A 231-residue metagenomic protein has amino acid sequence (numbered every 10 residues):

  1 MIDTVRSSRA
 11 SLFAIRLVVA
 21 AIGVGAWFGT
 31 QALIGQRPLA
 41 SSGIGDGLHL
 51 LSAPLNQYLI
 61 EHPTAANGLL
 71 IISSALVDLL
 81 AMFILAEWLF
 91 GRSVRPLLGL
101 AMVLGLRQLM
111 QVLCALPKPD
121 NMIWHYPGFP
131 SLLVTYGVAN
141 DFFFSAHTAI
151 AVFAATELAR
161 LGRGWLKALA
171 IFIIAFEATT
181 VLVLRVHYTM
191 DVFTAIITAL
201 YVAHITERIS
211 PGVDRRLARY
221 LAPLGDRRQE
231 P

Functional and structural regions predicted by a protein language model:
I2-L79, E230: N-terminal transmembrane-helix/juxtamembrane module of multi-pass inner/ER membrane proteins
A14-A21, L97, K167-F172, T189 (+1 more regions): Hydrophobic alpha-helical transmembrane segments
V18-A26, L98, M102, L106 (+3 more regions): Hydrophobic faces of alpha-helical transmembrane segments in multi-pass integral membrane proteins
A21, I72-L80, S145-F153, F193-I197: Membrane-embedded alpha-helical segments of multi-pass membrane proteins, especially the transmembrane helices
V24-G29, L104-V112, F172-R185: Aromatic-anchored segments of alpha-helical transmembrane domains
G35-D46, L85-L166, A178, S210-P231: Membrane-interface loops
K118, F142, F176-H204: Interfacial helix-loop-helix junctions of multi-pass membrane proteins
F153-T156, I171-A175, L200: Hydrophobic transmembrane helix bundles of membrane-integrated enzymes that assemble and modify cell-envelope
